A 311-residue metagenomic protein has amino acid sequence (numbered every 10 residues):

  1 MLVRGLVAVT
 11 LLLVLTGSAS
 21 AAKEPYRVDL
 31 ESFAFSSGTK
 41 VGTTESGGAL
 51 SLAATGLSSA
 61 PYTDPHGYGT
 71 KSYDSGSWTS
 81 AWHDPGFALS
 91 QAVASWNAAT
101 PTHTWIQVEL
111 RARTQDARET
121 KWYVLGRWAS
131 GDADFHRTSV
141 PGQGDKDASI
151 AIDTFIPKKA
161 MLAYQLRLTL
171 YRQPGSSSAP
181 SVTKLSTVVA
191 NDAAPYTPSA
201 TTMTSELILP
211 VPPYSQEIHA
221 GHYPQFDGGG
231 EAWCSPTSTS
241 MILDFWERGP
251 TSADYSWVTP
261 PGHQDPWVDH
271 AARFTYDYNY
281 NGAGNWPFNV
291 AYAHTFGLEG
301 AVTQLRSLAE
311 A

Functional and structural regions predicted by a protein language model:
G5, T102, Q304: A short catalytic or substrate-binding loop motif that flags glycine-/basic-rich loops and adjacent residues that bind
G5-T16: Bacterial N-terminal signal peptides
A8, S238-T239, F288-N289: Generic structural signal for hydrophobic residues
T16, S20, A99, Q115 (+4 more regions): Residue-level marker of positions within ordered structural domains that often coincide with functionally constrained
A21-P210: Beta-strand-rich ligand- or partner-binding modules with a strong bias toward extracellular/periplasmic carbohydrate
S80, V258-A311: Conserved active-site-adjacent core of cysteine acyl-enzyme catalytic domains
Y171-A283: Active-site-adjacent structural segments surrounding the nucleophilic cysteine of cysteine proteases and isopeptidases
